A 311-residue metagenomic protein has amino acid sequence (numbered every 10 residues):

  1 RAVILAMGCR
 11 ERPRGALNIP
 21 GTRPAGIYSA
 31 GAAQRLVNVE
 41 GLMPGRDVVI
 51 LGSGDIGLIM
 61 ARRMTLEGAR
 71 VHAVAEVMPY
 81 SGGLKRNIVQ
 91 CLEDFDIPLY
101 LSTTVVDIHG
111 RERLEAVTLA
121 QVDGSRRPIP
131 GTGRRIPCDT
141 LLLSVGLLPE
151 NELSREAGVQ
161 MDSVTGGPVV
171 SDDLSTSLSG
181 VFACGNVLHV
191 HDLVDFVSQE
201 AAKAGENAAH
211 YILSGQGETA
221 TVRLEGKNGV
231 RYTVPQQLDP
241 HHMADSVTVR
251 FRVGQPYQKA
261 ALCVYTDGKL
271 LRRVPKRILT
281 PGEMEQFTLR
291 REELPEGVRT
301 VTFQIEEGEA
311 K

Functional and structural regions predicted by a protein language model:
R1-D47, D123-G131, L142, V169-V170: FAD-binding core/adjacent interface of flavoenzyme oxidoreductases
L5, G26-V37, T140-H191: FAD-site-proximal beta/loop scaffold in flavoenzymes
A25, G31-S81: Rossmann-like NAD(P)H-binding beta-loop-alpha module
T65-E152, D245-I278: A Rossmann-like FAD-binding core segment of flavoenzymes
C184-G229, E309-K311: A conserved FAD-binding loop/helix module that cradles the flavin
G217-Y257: Surface beta-strand/loop "capping" patches
R250, G282-E293: Exposed aromatic-hydrophobic patches
L262-V264, L289-K311: Short, aromatic- and glycine-rich surface loops/edge beta-strands on solvent-exposed regions
